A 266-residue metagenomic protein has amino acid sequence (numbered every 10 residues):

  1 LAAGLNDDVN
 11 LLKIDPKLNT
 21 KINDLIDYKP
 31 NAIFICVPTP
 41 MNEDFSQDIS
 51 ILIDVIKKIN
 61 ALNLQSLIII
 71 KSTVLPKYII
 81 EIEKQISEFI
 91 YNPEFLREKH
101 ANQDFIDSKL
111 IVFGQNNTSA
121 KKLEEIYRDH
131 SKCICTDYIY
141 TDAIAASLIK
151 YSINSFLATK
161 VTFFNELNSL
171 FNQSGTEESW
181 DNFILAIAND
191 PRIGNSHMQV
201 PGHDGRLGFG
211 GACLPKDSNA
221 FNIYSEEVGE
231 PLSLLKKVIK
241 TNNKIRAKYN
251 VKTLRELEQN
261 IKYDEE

Functional and structural regions predicted by a protein language model:
L1-E266: Structural/interface elements that position substrates and couple domains in central-metabolism enzymes
